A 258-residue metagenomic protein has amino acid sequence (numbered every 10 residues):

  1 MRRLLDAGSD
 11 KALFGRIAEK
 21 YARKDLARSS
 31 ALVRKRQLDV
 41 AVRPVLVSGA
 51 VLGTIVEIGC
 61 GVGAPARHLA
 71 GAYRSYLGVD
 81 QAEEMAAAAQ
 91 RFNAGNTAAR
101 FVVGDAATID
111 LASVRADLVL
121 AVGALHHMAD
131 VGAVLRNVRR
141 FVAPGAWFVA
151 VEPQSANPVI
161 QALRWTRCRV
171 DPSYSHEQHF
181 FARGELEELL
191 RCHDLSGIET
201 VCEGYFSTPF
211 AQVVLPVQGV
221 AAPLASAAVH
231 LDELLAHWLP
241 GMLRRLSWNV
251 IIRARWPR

Functional and structural regions predicted by a protein language model:
M1-A50, H68, A211-V214: Conserved class I S-adenosyl-L-methionine
V51-G61: Conserved class I S-adenosyl-L-methionine
V62-T108: Class I SAM-dependent methyltransferase SAM/SAH-binding core
L120: A conserved beta-strand element that flanks and buttresses the S-adenosyl-L-methionine
G132-W147: A short glycine-rich, Lys/Arg-flanked "PGG" loop and its adjoining helix->strand segment in the class I
V149-D171: Conserved class I S-adenosyl-L-methionine
L163, R167, C202-R258: A C-terminal cap/extension of S-adenosyl-L-methionine-dependent methyltransferases that defines the acceptor-substrate
R169-E185: Acceptor-substrate binding/catalytic loop of class I
